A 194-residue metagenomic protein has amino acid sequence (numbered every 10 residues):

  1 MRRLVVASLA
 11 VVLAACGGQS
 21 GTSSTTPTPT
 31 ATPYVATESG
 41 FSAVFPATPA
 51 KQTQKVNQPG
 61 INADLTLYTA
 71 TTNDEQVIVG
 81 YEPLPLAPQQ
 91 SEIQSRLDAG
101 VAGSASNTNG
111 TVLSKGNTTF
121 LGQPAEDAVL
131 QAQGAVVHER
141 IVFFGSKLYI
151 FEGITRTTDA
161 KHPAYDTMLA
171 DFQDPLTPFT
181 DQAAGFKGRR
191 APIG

Functional and structural regions predicted by a protein language model:
R2-A7: Sec-dependent signal peptide recognition, specifically the positively charged N-region followed immediately by
V12-A15: C-terminal motif of bacterial Sec signal peptides marking the signal peptidase cleavage site
G18-A31: Bacterial Sec signal peptide processing site at the extreme N-terminus
T28-E38, V56-P59, T180-G185: Short acidic/polar N-terminal linker immediately downstream of export determinants
V35-A47: Predominantly extracellular/luminal regions of secreted and cell-surface proteins, especially disulfide-bonded
F41, P49-K51, I93-T108, Y149-G194: Surface-exposed amphipathic alpha-helical segments
V44, T48-L67, A99-F144, A191-G194: Signature of long, low-cysteine stretches enriched in small and polar/charged residues
L67-Q94, I150-E152: A short acidic-to-branched-hydrophobic micro-motif
